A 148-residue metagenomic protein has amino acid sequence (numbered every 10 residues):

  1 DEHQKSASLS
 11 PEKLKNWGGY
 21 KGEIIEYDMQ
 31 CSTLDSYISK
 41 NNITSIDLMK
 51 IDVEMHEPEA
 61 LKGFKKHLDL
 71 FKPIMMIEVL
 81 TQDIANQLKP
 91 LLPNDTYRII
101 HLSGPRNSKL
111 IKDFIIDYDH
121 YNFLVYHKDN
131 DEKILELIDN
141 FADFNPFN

Functional and structural regions predicted by a protein language model:
D1-N148: Phosphate/nucleotide-binding beta-alpha loop and adjacent structural elements of enzyme active sites
